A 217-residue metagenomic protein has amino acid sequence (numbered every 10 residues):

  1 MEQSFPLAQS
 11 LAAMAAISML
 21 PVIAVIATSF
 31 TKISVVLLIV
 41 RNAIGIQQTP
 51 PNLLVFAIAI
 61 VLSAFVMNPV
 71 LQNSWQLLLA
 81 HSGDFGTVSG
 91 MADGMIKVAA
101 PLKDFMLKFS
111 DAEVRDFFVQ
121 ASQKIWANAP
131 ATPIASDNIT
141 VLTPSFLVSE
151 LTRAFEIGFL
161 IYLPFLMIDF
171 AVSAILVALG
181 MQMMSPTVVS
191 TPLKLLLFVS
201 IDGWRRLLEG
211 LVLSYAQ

Functional and structural regions predicted by a protein language model:
M1-Q217: Hydrophobic alpha-helical segments and their helix-loop boundaries in membrane and membrane-proximal proteins
